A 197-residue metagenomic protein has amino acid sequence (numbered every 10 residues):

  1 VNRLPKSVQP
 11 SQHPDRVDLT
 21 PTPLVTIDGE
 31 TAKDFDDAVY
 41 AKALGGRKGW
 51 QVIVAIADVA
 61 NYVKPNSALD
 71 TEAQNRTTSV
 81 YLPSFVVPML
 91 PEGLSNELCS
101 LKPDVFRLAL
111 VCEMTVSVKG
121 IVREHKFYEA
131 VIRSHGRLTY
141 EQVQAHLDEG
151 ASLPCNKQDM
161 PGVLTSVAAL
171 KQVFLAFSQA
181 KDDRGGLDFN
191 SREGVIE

Functional and structural regions predicted by a protein language model:
V1-E197: Electropositive polyanion-binding surfaces
